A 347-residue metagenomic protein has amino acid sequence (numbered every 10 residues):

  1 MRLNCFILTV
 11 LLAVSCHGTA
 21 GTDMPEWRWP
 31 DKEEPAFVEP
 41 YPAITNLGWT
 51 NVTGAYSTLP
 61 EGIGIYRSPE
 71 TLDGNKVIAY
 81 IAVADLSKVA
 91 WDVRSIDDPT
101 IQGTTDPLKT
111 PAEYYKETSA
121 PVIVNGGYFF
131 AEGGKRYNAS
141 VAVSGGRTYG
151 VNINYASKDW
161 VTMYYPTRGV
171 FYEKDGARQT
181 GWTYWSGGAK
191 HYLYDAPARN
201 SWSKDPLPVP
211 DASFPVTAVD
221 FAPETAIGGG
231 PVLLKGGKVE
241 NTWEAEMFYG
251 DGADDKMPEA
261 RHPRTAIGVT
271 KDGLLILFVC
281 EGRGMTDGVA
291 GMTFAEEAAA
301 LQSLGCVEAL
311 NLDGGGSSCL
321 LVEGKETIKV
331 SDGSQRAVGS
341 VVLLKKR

Functional and structural regions predicted by a protein language model:
R2-T9: Sec-dependent signal peptide recognition, specifically the positively charged N-region followed immediately by
A13-S15: C-terminal motif of bacterial Sec signal peptides marking the signal peptidase cleavage site
H17-G188: Zymogen propeptides
V77-I81, R168, G228-G230, R261-A266 (+1 more regions): Short glycine-rich loop/turn motifs
D85-K88, A131-E132, Y172-Q179, L234-G237 (+3 more regions): Short acidic-glycine loop/turn motifs at beta-strand connectors
E132-G252, K256: Active-site-adjacent helix-turn-beta-strand microarchitecture at beta-sheet edges that either contains or buttresses
G133-V161, T242-E244, F248-E308, S317-R347: Conserved, well-ordered active-site substructure
